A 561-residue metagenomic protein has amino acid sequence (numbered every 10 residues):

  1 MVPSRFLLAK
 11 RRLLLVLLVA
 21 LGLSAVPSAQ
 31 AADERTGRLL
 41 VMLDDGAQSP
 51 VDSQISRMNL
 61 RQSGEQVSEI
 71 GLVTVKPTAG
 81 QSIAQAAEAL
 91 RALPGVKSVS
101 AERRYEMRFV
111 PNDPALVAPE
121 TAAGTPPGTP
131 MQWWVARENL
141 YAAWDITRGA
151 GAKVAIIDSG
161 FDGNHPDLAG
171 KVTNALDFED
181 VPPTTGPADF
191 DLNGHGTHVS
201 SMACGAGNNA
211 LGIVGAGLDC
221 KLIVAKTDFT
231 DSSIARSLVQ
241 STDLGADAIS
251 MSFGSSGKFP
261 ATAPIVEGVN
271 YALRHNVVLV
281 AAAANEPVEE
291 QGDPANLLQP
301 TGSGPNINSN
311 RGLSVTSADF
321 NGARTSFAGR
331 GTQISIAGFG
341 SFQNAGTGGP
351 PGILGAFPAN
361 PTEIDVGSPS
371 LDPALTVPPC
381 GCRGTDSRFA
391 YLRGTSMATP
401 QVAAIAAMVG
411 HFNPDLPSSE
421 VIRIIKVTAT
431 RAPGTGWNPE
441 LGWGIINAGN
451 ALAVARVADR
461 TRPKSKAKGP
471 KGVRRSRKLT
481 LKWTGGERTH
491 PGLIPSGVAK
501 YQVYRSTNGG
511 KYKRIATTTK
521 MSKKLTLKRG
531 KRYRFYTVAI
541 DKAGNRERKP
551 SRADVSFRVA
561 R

Functional and structural regions predicted by a protein language model:
A29-N112, A142, A150, G268: Inhibitory N-terminal propeptides of secreted protease zymogens
A31, Y141-L176, P182-S233, D247 (+9 more regions): Subtilisin-like serine protease catalytic core
R91-K153, P166-D167, C382: Protease zymogen maturation seam
R148-A150, P166, A206, V224-R311 (+3 more regions): Substrate-binding/access-modulating region of protease and related hydrolase catalytic domains
D158, V277, G302-A407, H411 (+1 more regions): Extracellular S/T/G-rich loop segment that most often corresponds to the catalytic His/Ser-adjacent loop
L238-F253, F259-A263, G268, H275 (+4 more regions): C-terminal subdomain of the subtilisin-like protease fold in secreted/lumenal serine endopeptidases
A543-V559: Extracellular fibronectin type III
